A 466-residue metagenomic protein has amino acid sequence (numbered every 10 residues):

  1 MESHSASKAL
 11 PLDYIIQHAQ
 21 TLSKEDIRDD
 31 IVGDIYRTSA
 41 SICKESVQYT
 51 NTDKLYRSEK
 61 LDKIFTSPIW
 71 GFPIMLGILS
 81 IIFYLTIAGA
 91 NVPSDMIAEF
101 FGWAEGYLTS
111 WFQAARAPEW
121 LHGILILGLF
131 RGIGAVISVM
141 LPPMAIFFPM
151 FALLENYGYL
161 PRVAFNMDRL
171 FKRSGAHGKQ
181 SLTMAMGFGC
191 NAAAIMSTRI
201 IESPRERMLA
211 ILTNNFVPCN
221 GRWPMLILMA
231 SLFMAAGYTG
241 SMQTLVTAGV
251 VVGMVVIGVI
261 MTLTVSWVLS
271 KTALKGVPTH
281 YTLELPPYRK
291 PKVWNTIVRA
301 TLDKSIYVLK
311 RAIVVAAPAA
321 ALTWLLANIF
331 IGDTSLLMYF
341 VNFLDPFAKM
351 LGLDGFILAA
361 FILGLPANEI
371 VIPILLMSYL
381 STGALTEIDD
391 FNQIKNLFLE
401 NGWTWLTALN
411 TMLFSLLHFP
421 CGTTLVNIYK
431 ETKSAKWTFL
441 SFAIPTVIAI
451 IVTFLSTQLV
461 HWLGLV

Functional and structural regions predicted by a protein language model:
M1-N51: Alpha-helical transmembrane helix bundles of large polytopic membrane transport and channel proteins
D30, N91-A115, E119-G132, S174 (+2 more regions): Extended, low-charge hydrophobic alpha-helical regions
S58-K63, S67-E155, T247-L358, F439-V466: Selected transmembrane alpha-helices and immediately adjacent juxtamembrane segments of polytopic inner-membrane
A98-F100, L154-R173, S197-N214, A235 (+2 more regions): Juxtamembrane helix-loop transition segments at the membrane interface in multi-pass membrane proteins
W103-Y107, W111, P161-A193, K275-A300 (+1 more regions): Juxtamembrane inter-helical linkers in multi-pass membrane proteins
I133-V163, M167-A194, A316, P346-L380: Hydrophobic alpha-helical transmembrane segments of multi-pass integral membrane proteins, predominantly secondary
G189-A194, T213-A230, G249-T262, P366-I372 (+2 more regions): Membrane-embedded alpha-helical segments of transport systems, primarily multispan ion/solute transporters
P224-V250, V426-S434, L455-L465: Transmembrane helix-loop junctions at the membrane interface of multipass transporters and ion channels
